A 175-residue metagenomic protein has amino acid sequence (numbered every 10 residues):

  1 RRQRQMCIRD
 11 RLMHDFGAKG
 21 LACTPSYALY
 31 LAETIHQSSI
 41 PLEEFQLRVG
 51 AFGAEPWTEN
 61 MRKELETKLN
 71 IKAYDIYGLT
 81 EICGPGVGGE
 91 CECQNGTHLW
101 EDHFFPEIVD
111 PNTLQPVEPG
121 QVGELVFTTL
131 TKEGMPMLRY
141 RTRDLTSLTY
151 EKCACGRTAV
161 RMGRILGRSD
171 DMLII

Functional and structural regions predicted by a protein language model:
R1-I8: Short, small-residue-biased leader/transition segments that mark boundaries at the very start of proteins
R9-I175: Active-site glycine/GP-rich loop and adjacent strand/helix microenvironment that borders small-molecule binding pockets
